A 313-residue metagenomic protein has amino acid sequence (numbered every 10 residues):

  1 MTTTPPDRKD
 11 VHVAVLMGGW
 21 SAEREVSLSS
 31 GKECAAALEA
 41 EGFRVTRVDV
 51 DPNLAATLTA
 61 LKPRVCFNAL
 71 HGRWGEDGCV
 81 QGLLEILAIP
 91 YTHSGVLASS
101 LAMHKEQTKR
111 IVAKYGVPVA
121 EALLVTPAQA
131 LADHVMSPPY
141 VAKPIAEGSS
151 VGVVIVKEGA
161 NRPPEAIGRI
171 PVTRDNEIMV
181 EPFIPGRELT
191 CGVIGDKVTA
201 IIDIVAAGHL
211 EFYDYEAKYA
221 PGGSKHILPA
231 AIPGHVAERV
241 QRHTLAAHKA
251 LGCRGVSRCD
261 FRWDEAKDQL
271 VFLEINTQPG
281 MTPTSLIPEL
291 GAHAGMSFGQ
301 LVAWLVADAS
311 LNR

Functional and structural regions predicted by a protein language model:
M1-L97, L101-M103, Q107, K114 (+3 more regions): ATP-binding N-terminal substructure of ATP-dependent carboxylate-amine bond-forming enzymes
T2-M17, V45, L58-A60, L101-R187: Active-site nucleotide/adenylate-binding loops and adjacent lid/helix of ATP-dependent enzymes
T3, Q269-R313: C-terminal active-site "lid" helix and adjoining low-complexity regulatory extension at the edge of ATP-using catalytic
V80-E85, F212-A220, T277: Short, flexible, mixed-charge acidic loops at enzyme active sites
V125, V153-G159, V193-G195, L273 (+1 more regions): Short beta-strand-to-turn element immediately C-terminal to the catalytic PLP-Schiff-base lysine in fold type I
R162-R242, Q269-V271: Phosphate-binding site of ATP-dependent enzymes
P182, H248-P283, G291: Conserved metal-phosphate-binding beta-hairpin within the catalytic cores of diverse ATP-dependent phosphoryl-transfer
